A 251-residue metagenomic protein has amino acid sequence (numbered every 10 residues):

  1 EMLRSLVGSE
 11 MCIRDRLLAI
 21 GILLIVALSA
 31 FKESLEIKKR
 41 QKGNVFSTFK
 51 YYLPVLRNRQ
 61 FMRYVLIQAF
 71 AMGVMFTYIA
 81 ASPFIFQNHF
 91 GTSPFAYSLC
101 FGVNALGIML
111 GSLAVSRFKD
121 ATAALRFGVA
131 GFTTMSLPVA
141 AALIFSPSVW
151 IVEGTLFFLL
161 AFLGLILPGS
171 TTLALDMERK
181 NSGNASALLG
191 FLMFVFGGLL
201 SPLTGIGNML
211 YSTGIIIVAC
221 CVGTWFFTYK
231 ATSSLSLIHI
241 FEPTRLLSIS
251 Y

Functional and structural regions predicted by a protein language model:
E1-G8, I13, I238-Y251: Single conserved hydrophobic/aromatic residue that forms the stacking wall/gate of nucleotide- or nucleobase-binding
R4, S9-E10, R14-S29: Helix-loop-helix hairpin linking two adjacent transmembrane segments in secondary transporters
A27-Q41, T232-S236: Helix-loop junctions on the cytosolic side of multi-pass membrane transporters, especially the intracellular loop
S34-Y64: Juxtamembrane intracellular "pre-TM" segments in multi-pass secondary transporters
N58-V74, F157: Pair of pore-lining "gating" transmembrane helices in MFS-fold secondary transporters
G111-A123: Helix-to-loop junctions at the C-terminal end of transmembrane segments in multipass secondary transporters
L125-I166: C-terminal transmembrane helical hairpin of 12-TM major facilitator-type secondary transporters
L175-N208, I217: A late C-terminal transmembrane helix in Major Facilitator Superfamily
